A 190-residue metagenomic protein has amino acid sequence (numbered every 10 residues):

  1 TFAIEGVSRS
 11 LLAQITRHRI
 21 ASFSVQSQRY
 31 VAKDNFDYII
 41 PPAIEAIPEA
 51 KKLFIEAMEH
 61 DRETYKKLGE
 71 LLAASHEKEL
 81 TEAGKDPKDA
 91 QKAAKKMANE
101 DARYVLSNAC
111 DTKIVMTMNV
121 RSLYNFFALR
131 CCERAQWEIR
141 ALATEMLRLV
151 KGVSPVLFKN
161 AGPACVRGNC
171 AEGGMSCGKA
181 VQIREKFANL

Functional and structural regions predicted by a protein language model:
T1-L190: Family-specific signature for flavin-dependent thymidylate synthase
